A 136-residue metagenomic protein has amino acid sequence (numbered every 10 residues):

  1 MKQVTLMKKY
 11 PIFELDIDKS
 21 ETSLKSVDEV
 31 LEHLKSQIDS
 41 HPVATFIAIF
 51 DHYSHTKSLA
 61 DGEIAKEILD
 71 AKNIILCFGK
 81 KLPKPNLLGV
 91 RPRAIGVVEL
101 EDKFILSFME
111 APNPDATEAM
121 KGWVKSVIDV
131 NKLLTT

Functional and structural regions predicted by a protein language model:
M1-P42, D51: Terminal, regulation- and interaction-focused segments at domain boundaries
T5-K9, K66-A71, E99-E101: Short, ordered beta-strand-loop transition motifs
E32-K84: Ser/Thr-rich, low-complexity intrinsically disordered terminal regions
S36-S40, G96, K125, D129: Short, intrinsically disordered, mixed-charge
P85-N86, V98: Short active-site-adjacent structural elements
G89-R93: Short, surface-exposed coil-to-beta transition loops
A94-N113: Beta-strand/loop substructures that line and gate deep hydrophobic ligand-binding cavities in soluble
E110-T136: Well-ordered alpha/beta subsegment
